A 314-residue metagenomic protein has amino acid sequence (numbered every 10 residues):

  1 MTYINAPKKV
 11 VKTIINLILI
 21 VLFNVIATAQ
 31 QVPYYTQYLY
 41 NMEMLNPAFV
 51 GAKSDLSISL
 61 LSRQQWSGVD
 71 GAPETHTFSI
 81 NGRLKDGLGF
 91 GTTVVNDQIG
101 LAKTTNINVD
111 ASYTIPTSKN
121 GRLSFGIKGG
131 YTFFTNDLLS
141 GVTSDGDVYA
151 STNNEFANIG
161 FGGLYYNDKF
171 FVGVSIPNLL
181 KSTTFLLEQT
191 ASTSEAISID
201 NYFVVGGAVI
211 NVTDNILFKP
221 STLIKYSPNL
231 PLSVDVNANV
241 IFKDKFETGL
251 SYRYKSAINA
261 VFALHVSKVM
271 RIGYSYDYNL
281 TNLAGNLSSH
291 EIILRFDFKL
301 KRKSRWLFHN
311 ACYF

Functional and structural regions predicted by a protein language model:
M1-Y34, A238, C312-F314: Bacterial Sec-dependent N-terminal signal peptides
Q30-F314: Subset of outer-membrane beta-barrel
